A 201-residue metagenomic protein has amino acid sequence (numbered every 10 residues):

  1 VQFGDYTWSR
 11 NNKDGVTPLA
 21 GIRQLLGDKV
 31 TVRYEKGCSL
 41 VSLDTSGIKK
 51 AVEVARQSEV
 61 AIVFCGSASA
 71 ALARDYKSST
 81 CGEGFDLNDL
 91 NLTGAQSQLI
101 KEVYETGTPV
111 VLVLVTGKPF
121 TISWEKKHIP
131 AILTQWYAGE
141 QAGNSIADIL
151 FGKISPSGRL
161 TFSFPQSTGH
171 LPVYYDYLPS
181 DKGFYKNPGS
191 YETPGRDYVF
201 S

Functional and structural regions predicted by a protein language model:
V1-V16, R23-D28, V115-S201: Secreted, periplasmic, or luminal enzymes acting at the cell surface/secretory milieu
V1-V54, L87: Functional beta-strand-loop-alpha-helix junction segments that form "active/interaction loops" within catalytic
V16, A20, Q24, K49 (+6 more regions): Solvent-exposed, polar/charged alpha-helical surfaces in well-ordered, non-transmembrane soluble domains, broadly
E35-K127: Hydrophobic helix-and-loop "lid/oligomerization" segment in the mid-to-C-terminal part of catalytic domains
